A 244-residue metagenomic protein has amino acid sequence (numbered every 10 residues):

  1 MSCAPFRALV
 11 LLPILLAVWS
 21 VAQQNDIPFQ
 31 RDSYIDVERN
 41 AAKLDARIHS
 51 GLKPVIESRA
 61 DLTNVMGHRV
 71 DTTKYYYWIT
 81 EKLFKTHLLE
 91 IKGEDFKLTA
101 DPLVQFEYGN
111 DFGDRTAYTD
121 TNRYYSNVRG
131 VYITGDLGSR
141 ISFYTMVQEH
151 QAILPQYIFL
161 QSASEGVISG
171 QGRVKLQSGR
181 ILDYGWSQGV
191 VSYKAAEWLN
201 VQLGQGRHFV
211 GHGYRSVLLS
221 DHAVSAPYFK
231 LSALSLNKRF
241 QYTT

Functional and structural regions predicted by a protein language model:
M1-F6: N-terminal secretory signal peptides that target proteins for export/translocation
A8-A17: Bacterial N-terminal signal peptides
V18-A22: Sec/Tat signal peptide C-region and signal peptidase I cleavage site
N25-T244: Outer-membrane beta-barrel channel domains
